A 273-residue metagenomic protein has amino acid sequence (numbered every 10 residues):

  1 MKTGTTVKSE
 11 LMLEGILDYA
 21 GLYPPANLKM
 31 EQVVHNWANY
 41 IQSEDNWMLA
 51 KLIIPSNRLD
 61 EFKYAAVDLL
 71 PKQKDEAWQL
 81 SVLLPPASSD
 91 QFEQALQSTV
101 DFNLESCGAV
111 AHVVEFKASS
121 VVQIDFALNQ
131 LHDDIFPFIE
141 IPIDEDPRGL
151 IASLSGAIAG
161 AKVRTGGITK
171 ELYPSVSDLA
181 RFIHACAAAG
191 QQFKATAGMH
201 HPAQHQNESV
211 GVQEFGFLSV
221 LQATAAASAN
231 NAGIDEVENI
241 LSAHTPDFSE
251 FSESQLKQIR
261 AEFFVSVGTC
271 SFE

Functional and structural regions predicted by a protein language model:
M1-I124, D133-I135, P147, S228-E273: Alpha/beta catalytic barrel-like cores
Y19-A20, L69-Q73, F102, Q130 (+5 more regions): Alpha-helical structural signal in soluble globular domains
I54-P55, K117, I141-P142, R164 (+1 more regions): Short His-Asn-centered micro-motif
A65-V67, E93-Q97, A127-N129, A152 (+2 more regions): Surface-exposed beta-strand edges and their flanking turn/coil or helix-capping segments
S120-H184, A188: Domain-core and long-helix interface of multi-subunit machines
A157-V237: Catalytic alpha/beta core domains of metabolic enzymes, predominantly
